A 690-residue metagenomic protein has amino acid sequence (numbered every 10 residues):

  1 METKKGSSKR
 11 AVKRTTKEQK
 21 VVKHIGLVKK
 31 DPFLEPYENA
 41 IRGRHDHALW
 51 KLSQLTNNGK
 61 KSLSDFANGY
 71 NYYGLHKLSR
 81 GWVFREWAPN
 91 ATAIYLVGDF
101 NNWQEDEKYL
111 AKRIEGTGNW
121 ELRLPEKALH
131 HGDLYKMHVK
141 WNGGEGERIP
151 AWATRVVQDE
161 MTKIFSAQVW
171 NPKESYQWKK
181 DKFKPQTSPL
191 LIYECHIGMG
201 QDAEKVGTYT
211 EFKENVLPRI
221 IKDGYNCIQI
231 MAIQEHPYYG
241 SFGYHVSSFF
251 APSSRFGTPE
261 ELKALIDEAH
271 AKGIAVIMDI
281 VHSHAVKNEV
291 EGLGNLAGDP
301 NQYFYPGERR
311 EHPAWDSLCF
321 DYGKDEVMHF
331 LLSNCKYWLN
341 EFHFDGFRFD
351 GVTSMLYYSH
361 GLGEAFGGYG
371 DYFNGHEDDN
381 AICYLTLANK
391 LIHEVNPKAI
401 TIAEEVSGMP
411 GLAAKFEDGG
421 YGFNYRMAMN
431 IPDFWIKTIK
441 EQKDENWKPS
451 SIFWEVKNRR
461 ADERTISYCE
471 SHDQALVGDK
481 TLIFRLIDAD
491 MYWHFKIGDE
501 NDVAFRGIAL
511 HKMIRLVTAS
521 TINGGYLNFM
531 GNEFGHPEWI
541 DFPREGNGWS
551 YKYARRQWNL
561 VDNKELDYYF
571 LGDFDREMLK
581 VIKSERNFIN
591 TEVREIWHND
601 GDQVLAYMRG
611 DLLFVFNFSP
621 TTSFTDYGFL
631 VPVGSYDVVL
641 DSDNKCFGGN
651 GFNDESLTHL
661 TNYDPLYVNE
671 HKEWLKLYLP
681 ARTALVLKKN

Functional and structural regions predicted by a protein language model:
E2-S79, Q104-E107, K112-E194, M199 (+3 more regions): The feature marks proteins involved in alpha-glucan
F84-W87, I94, G98, S619-G634: Surface-exposed beta-strand/loop patches in extracellular or lumenal glycoproteins
E86, M137, C195, I220 (+13 more regions): Conserved, mostly hydrophobic/aromatic
H130-Y135, E655-N690: C-terminal beta-strand-rich structural cap/linker in extracellular carbohydrate-active enzymes
V157, S175, K179-T187, I192 (+3 more regions): Substrate-binding/active-site clefts of carbohydrate-active enzymes
H343-D345, G363-Y551, K583-G628, L640-D641: Conserved alpha/beta catalytic core and glycan-binding cleft of carbohydrate-active enzymes
N389-K390, N396-P397, R556-E595, V686: Aromatic- and carboxylate-lined catalytic core of secreted/periplasmic carbohydrate-active enzymes
M578, G628-N662: C-terminal accessory region downstream of the catalytic core in glycan-modifying enzymes
